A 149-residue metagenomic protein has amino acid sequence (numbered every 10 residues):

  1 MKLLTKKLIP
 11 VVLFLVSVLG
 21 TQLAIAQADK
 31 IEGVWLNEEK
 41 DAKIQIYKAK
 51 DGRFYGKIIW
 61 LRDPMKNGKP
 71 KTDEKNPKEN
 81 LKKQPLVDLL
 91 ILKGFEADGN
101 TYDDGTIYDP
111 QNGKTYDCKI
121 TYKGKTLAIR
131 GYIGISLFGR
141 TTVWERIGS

Functional and structural regions predicted by a protein language model:
M1-V12: Bacterial N-terminal signal peptides that target proteins for export
G20-Q27: Sec/Tat signal peptide C-region and signal peptidase I cleavage site
I31-K43, T141-S149: K/E-rich alpha-helical interaction surfaces of small helical-bundle regulatory domains
E32, K43, Y47-Y108, T115-Y116: Central antiparallel beta-sheet cores of small beta-barrel/beta-sandwich binding domains
V34-N37, D104-P110, I129-G131: Short beta-strand segments that buttress and anchor functional surface loops
N37-E39, Q111, Y122-G124: A generic beta-sheet turn/junction motif
D117-A128: Short, compact, well-ordered microdomains
G124-T126, G134-S149: Edge beta-strand at a domain terminus
